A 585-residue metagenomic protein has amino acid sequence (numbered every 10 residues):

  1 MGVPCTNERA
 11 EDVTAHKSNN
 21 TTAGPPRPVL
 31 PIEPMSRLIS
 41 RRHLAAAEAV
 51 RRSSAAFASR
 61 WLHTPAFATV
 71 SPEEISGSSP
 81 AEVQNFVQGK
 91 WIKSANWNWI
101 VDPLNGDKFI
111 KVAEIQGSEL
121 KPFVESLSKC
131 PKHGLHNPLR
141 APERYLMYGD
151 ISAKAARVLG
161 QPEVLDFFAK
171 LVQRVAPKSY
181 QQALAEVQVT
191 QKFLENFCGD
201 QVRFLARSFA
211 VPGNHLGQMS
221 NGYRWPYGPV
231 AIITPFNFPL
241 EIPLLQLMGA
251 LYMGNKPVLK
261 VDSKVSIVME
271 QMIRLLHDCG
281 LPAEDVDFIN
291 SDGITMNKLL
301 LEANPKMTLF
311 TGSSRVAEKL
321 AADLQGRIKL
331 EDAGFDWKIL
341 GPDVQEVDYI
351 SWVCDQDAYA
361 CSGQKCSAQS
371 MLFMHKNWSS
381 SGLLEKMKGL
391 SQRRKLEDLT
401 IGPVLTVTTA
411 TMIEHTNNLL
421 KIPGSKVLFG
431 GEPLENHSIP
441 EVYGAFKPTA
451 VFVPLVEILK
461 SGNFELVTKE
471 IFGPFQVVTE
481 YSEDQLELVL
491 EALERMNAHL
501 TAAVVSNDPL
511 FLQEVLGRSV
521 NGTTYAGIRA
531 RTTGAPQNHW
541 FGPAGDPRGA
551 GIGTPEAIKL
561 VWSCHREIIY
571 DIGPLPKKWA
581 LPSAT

Functional and structural regions predicted by a protein language model:
K17-P34: Short, Lys/Arg-enriched N-terminal segments with co-localized hydrophobic residues within the first ~10-30 amino acids
R37-L38, R51-F57, L62, L104-K111 (+8 more regions): Conserved C-terminal structural/oligomerization subdomain of aldehyde/semialdehyde dehydrogenase
R37-M219, D262: N-terminal Rossmann-like NAD(P)+-binding subdomain of aldehyde/semialdehyde dehydrogenases
K129-H136, R157-Q161, P177, G199 (+10 more regions): Generic secondary-structure signature for well-ordered alpha-helical cores
K154, D278-G280, A303, M307 (+5 more regions): ALDH superfamily catalytic-core signature
Q173, F204-Y349, F541, G545: Rossmann-like NAD(P) dinucleotide-binding subdomain of oxidoreductase/dehydrogenase enzymes
